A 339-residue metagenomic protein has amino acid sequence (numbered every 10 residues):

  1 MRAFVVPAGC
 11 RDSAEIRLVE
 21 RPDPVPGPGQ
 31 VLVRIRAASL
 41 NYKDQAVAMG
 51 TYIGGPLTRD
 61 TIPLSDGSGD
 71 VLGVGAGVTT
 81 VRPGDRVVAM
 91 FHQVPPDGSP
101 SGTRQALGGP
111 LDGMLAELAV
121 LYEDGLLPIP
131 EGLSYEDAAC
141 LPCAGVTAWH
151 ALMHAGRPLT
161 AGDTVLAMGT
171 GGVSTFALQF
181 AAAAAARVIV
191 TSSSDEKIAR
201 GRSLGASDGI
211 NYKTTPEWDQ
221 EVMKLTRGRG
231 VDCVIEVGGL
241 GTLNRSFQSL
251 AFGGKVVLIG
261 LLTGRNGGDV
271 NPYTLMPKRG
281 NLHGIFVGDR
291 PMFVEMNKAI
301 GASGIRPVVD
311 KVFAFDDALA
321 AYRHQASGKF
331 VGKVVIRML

Functional and structural regions predicted by a protein language model:
M1-R2, G228, G304-V308, A320-L339: C-terminal capping/lid region of NAD(P)-dependent oxidoreductase domains
P22-A38, T51-V94, D112, P130-L133: Glycine-rich beta-strand-centered segment in the early N-terminal region that forms part of a ligand/cofactor-binding
F91-M168, S203: NAD(P)H dinucleotide-binding glycine-rich loop of Rossmann-like/cofactor-binding domains, especially the beta1-alpha1
R104, A184, D195, R202 (+2 more regions): Glycine-rich phosphate-binding loop and adjacent beta-alpha segment of Rossmann(oid) nucleotide-cofactor-binding
A161-T170, A182-R245: Adenosine-nucleotide cofactor-binding segment
S174-T175: N-terminal Rossmann-fold NAD(P) dinucleotide-binding loop
